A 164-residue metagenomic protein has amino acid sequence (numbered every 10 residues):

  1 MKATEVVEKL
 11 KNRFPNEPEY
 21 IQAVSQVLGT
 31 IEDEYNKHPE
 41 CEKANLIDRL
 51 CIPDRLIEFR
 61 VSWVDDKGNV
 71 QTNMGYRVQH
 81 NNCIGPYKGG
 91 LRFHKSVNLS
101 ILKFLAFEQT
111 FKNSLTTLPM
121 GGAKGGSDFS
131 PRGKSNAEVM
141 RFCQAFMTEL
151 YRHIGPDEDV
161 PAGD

Functional and structural regions predicted by a protein language model:
M1-D164: N-terminal ligand-binding/catalytic initiation module
